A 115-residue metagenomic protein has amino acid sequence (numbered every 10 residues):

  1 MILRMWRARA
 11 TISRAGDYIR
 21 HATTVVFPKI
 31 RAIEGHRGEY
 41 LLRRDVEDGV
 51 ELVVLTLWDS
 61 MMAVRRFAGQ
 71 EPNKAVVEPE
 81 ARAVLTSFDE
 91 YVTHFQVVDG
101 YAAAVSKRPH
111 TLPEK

Functional and structural regions predicted by a protein language model:
M1-I2, Y18, H36-E39: Short, flexible segments with low predicted structural confidence
I2-R9, Y40-E71: Short, well-ordered beta-strand segments in beta-rich or mixed alpha/beta enzyme and ligand-binding folds
R9-A22: Short, surface-exposed ligand-recognition loops at beta-strand->loop->(often short) alpha-helix junctions that present
A10-I12, S60, Q96-D99: Non-catalytic surface loops within mature trypsin-like serine protease
G16-Y18, G49, V64-R66, A102-A104: Short acidic, gly/pro-rich beta-turn/loop elements at beta-sheet edges and active-site/ligand-binding grooves
T24-H36, L57-H94: An amphipathic, aromatic/His-enriched active-site/gating alpha helix that lines ligand/cofactor pockets
Y40-V50, V76-K115: Glycine-rich beta-strand-turn "strand-cap" elements at beta-sheet edges
